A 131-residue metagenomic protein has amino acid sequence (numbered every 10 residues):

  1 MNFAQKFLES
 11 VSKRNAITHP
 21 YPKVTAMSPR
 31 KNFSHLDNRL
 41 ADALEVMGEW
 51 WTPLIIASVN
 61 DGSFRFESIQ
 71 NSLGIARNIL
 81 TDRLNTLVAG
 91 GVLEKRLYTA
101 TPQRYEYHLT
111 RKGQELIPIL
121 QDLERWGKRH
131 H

Functional and structural regions predicted by a protein language model:
M1-M47: N-terminal leader segment of winged-helix/HTH proteins
S34, N38-I79, H108: N-terminal helix-turn-helix DNA-binding core of bacterial DNA-binding proteins
H35, L40-A43, R83-G90, K112 (+1 more regions): Conserved N-terminal glycine/acidic-rich loop preference
G48, T99-L123: Basic, amphipathic "hinge/linker" alpha-helix immediately C-terminal to the N-terminal HTH DNA-binding motif
P53, G90, I119-H130: Alpha-helical linker/hinge and terminal dimerization helices associated with HTH transcriptional regulators
S58, V92-E94, E115: Solvent-exposed, amphipathic alpha-helical segments
F66-Y98, P102: Canonical helix-turn-helix DNA-binding module
